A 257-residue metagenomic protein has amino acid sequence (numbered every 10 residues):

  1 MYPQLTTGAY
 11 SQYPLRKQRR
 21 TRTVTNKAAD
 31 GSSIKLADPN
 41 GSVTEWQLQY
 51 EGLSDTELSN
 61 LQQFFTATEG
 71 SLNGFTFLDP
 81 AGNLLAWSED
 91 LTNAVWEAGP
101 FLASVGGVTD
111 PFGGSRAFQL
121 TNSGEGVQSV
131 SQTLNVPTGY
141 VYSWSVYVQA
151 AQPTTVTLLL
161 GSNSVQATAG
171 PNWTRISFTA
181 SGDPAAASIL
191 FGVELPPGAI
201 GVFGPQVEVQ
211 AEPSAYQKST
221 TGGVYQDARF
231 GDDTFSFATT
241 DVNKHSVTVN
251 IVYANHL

Functional and structural regions predicted by a protein language model:
M1-N83, F118-E125, A151, K218-L257: Extracellular/virion structural assembly segments
V43-Q47, A86, S129, V141-S145 (+2 more regions): Intrinsic-disorder/low-complexity, polar/charged segments enriched in Ser/Thr/Lys/Arg/Asp/Glu/Gln
L84-S104, V207-T220: Short, tryptophan-glycine- and acidic/Ser/Thr-enriched carbohydrate-recognition patches
W87-N93, V127-T155, F178-A180, G204-V207: Extra-cytoplasmic beta-strand recognition segments
G106-Q128: Short carbohydrate-recognition loop motifs
Q152-G161, I189: Beta-strand acidic-aromatic groove motif in beta-rich domains, primarily in extracellular
S162-A186: Extracellular carbohydrate recognition and processing domains and analogous Trp-centered ligand-binding platforms
S177-Q206: Extracellular beta-strand ligand-recognition surfaces/modules
